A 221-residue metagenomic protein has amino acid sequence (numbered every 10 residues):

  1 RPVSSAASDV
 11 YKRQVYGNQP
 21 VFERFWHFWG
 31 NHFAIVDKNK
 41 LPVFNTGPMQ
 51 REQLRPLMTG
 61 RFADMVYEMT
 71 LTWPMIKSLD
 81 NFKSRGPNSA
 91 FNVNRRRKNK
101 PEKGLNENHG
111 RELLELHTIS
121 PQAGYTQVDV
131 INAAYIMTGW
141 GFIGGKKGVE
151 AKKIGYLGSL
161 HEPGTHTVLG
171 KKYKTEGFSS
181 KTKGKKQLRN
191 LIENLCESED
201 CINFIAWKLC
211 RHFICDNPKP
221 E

Functional and structural regions predicted by a protein language model:
R1-A7, Y11: Single conserved hydrophobic/aromatic residue that forms the stacking wall/gate of nucleotide- or nucleobase-binding
D9-E23, H27: Structured, charged N-terminal subsegments at the starts of enzyme catalytic cores and at intra-chain domain/subunit
F25-N31, V36: Cytochrome P450 catalytic-domain helical core, especially the substrate-recognition surface and oxygen-activation
P42-E221: Active-site substrate-binding loop specific to GH73 endo-beta-N-acetylglucosaminidase modules in bacterial autolysins
